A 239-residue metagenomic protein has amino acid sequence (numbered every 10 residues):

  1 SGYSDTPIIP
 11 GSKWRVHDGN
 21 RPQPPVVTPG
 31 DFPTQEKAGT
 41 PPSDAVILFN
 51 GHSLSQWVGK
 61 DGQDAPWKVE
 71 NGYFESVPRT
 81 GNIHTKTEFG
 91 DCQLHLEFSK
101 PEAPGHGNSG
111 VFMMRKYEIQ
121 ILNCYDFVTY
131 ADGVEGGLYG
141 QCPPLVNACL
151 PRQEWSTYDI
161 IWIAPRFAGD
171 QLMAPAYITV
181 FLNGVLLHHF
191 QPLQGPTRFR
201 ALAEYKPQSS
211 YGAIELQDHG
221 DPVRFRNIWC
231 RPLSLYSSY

Functional and structural regions predicted by a protein language model:
S1-Y239: Carbohydrate-interacting regions of secretory-pathway proteins
